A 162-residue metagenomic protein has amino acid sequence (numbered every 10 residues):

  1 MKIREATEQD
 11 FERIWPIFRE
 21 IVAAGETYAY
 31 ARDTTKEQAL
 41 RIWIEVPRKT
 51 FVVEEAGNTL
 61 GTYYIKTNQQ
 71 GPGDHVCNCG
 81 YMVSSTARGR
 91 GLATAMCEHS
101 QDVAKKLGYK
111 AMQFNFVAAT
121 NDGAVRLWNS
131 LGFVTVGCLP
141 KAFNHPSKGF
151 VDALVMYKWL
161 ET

Functional and structural regions predicted by a protein language model:
K2-I14: A short beta-loop-alpha structural element at the N-terminal edge of CoA-dependent acyl/N-acetyltransferase catalytic
W15-D33: Helix-loop element at the rim of GNAT/NAT acetyltransferase active sites that forms part of the acceptor-substrate
T27, A31-T86, C97-E98, V103 (+1 more regions): Acetyl-CoA-dependent GNAT
R48, V151-V155: Short hydrophobic/aromatic beta-strand or adjacent loop that forms the aromatic wall/cage of a ligand/substrate-binding
N58-G61, G123, F150: Glycine-rich acetyl-CoA-binding "A-motif" of GNAT/NAT acetyltransferases
G89-A104, V125-S130: Conserved acetyl-CoA-binding loop-helix of GNAT-fold acetyltransferases
A104-F116: Conserved GNAT acetyl-CoA-binding A-motif
Q113-V117, N129-V151: Conserved catalytic-core motifs of GNAT/GCN5-like acyltransferases
